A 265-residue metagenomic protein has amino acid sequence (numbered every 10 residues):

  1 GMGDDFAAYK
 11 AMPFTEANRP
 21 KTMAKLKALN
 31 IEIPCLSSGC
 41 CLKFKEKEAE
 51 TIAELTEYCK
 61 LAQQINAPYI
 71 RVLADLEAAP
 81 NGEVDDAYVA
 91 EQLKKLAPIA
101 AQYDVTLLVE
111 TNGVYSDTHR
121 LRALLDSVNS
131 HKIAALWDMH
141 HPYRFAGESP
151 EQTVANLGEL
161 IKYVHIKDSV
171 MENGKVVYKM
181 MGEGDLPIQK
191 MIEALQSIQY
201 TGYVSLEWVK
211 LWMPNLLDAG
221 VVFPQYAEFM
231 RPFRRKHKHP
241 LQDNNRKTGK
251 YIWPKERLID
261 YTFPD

Functional and structural regions predicted by a protein language model:
G1, P34-L36, I70, L107 (+2 more regions): Hydrophobic residues within beta-strands of alpha/beta enzymes
G1-D4, M139-H141: Short, acidic/turn-prone active-site loops that include or flank metal/cofactor- and phosphate-binding residues
G1-M2, S38, V72-E77, N112 (+2 more regions): Active-site loop/turn elements of alpha/beta-hydrolase fold enzymes, especially the short glycine-/histidine-rich
G3-T15, S38-E54, L76-D85, K175-M180 (+1 more regions): Surface-exposed, active-site-proximal loop segments in enzymatic domains
E16-K21, L55, T106, S149 (+2 more regions): Sparse, context-dependent recognition of short Cys/His-centered cofactor- or disulfide-binding micro-motifs
R19-C35, C41-A135, R144, Y251-K255 (+1 more regions): Active-site acidic/histidine proton-transfer and metal-coordination neighborhood in alpha/beta enzyme cores
K27-L29, N66, D117-W137, P142-D265: Histidine-acidic metal/acid-base catalytic patches
